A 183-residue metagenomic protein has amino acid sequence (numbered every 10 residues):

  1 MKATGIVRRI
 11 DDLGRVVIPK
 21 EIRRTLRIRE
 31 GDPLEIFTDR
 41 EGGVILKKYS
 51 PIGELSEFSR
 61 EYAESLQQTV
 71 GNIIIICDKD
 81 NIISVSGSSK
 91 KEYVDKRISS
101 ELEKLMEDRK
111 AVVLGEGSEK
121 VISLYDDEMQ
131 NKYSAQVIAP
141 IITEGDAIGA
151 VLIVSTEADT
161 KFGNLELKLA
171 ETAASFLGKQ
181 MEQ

Functional and structural regions predicted by a protein language model:
G14-L26: Short beta-strand-centered segments at strand-helix junctions
G31-I52: Short, structured interface segments
S56-S65, I98-E103, A150-Q183: Juxtadomain coupling helices with adjacent low-complexity linkers
A63-V70, I74: Short regulatory alpha-helical segment in sensory/regulatory domains of signaling proteins that mediates
I73-V85: Short hydrophobic alpha-helical segments used for membrane anchoring or interfacial signaling
E92-D127: Regulatory sensory and allosteric helical modules in signal-transduction proteins and certain transcription factors
A135-I142: A short, aliphatic-rich beta-strand micro-motif
G145-D146: Glycine-biased flexible loop/turn sites that connect beta-strands or occur in inter-domain linkers
